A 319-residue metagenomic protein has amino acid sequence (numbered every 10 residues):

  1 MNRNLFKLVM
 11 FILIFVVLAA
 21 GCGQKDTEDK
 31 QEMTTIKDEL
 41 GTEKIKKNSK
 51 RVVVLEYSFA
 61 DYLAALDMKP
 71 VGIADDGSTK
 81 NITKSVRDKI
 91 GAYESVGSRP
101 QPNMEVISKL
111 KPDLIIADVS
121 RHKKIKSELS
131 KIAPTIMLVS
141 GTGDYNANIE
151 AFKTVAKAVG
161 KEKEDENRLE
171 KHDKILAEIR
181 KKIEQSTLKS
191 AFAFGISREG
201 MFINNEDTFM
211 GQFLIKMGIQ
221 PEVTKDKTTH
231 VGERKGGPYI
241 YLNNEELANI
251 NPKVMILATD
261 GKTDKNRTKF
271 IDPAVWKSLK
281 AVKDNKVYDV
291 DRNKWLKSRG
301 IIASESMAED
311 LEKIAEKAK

Functional and structural regions predicted by a protein language model:
R3, L13-L18: Hydrophobic core
N4-V9, G21-S58, K163-A193, T259 (+3 more regions): Bacterial Sec-exported substrate-binding components of ABC uptake systems
D38-L40, V96-M104, E233-N244: Short helix-initiation/N-cap motifs at beta->coil->alpha
Y57-V106: A short, structured surface patch at a secondary-structure boundary
D76-N81, I203-P238: Alpha-helical, coiled-coil/dimerization segments enriched in small aliphatic residues
K111-I116, P134, L247, N251-M255: Proline-aspartate-enriched helix->loop->beta-strand connector
I125-R198, K286, K297-K319: Extracytoplasmic substrate-binding proteins
I250-K319: Structured C-terminal subdomain patch of bacterial secreted/periplasmic proteins
